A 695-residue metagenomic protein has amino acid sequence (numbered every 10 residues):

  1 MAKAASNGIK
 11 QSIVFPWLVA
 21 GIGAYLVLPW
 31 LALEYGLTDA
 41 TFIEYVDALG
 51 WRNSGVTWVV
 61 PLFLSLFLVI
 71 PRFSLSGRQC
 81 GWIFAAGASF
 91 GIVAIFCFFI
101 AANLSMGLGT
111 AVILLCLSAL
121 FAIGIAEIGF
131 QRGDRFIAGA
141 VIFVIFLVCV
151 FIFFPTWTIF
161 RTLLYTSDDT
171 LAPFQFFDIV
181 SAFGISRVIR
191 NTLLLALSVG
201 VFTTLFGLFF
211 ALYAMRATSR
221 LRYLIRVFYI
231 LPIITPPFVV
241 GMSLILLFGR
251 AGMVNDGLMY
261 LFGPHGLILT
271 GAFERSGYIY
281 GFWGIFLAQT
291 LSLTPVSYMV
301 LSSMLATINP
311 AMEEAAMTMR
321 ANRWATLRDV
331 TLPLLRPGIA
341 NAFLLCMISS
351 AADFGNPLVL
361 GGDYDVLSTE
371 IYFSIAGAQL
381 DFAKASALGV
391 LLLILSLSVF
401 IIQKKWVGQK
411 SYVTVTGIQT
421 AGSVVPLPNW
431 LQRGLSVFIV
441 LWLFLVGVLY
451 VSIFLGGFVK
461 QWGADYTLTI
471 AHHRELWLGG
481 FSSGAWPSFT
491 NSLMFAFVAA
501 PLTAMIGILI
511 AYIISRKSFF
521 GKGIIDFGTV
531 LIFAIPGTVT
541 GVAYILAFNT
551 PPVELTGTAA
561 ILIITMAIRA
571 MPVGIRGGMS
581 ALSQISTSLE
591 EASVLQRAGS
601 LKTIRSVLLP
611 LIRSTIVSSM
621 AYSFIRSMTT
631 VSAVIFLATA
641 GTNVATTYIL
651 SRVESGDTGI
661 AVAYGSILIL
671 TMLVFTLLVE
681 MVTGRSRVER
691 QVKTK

Functional and structural regions predicted by a protein language model:
K3-W30, V60-T158, Y223-Y229, L392-L393 (+3 more regions): N-terminal signal-anchor/first transmembrane alpha helix
K10-A20, S74-F90, A138-V141, Y213-L244 (+7 more regions): Cytoplasmic-entry segments and transmembrane alpha-helices of multi-pass inner-membrane transporters
F42-V56, N103, V180-F183, Y280 (+7 more regions): Interhelical loop and adjacent transmembrane-helix boundary motif in polytopic membrane transport permeases
I43-L49, W82-A88, F96-L114, I125-R135 (+16 more regions): Membrane-interfacial helix termini and adjacent extracytoplasmic/periplasmic loops of multi-pass transporters
D47-S76, L104-A119, F183-A214, V227-F228 (+4 more regions): Transmembrane alpha-helix signature in integral membrane proteins
S65-W82, C116-G129, S219-I225, P295 (+13 more regions): C-terminal transmembrane helix and the adjacent membrane-cytosol boundary/short C-terminal tail of inner/organellar
V201, L231-P237, L287-P310, A321-A352 (+8 more regions): Transmembrane alpha-helices
R320, V446-Y450, A464, R474-K695: C-terminal structured domain segments across diverse proteins
